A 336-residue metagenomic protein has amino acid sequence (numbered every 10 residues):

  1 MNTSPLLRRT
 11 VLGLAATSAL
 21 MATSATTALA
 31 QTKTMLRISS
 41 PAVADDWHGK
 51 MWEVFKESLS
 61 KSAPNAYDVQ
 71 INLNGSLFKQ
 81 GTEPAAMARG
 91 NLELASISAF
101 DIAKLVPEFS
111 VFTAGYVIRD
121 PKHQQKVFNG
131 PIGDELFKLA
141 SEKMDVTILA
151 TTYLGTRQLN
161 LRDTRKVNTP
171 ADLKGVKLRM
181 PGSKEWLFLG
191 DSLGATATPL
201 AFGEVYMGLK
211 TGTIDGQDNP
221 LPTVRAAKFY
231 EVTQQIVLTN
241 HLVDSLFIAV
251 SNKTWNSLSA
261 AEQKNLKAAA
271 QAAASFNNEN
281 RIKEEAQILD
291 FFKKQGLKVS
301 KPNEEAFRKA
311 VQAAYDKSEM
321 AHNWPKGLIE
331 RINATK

Functional and structural regions predicted by a protein language model:
N2-P5, G13-T17, L29-Q124, I132 (+1 more regions): N-terminal secretory/targeting leader peptides
T23-T27: N-terminal signal peptide c-region/cleavage motif recognized by signal peptidases
